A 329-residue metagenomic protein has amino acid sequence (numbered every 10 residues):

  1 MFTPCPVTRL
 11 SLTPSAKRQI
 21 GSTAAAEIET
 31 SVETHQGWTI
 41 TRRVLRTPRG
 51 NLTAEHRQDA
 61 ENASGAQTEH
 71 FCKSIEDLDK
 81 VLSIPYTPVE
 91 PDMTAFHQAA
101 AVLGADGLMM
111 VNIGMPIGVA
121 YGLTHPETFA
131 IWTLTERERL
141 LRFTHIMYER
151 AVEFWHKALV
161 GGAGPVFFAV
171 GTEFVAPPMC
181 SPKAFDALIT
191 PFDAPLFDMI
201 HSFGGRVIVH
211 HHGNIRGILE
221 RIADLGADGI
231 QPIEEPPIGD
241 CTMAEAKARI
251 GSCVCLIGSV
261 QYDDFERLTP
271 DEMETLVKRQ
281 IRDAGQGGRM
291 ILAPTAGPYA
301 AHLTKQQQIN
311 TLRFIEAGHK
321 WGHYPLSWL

Functional and structural regions predicted by a protein language model:
M1-A25: Segments that shape or occlude catalytic/ligand-binding pockets
Q19-R42, P88-T94, A151, I218: Solvent-exposed, charged interface segments at domain starts and junctions
A25-I84, D106: A contiguous, low-structure linker/loop signature
R46, I75-L329: Active-site loop segments of alpha/beta catalytic cores
